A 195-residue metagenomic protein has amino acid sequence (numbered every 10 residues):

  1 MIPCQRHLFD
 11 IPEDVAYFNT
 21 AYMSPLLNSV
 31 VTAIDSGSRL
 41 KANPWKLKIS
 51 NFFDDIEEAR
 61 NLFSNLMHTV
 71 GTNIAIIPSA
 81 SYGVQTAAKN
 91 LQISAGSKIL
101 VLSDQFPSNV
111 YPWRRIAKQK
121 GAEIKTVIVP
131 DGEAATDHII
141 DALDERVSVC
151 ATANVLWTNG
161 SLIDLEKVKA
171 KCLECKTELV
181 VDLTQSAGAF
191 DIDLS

Functional and structural regions predicted by a protein language model:
M1-S195: Pyridoxal 5′-phosphate
